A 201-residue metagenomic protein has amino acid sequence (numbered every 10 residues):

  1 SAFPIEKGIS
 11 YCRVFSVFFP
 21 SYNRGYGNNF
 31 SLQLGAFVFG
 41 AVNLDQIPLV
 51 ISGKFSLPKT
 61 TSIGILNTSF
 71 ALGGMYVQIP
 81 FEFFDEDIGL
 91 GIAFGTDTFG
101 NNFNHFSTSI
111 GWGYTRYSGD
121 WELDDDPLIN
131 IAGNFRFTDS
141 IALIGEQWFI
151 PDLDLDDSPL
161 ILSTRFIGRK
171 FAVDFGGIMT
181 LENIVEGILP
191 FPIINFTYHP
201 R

Functional and structural regions predicted by a protein language model:
S1-F106, W112-Y117, W148-D152, D156-R201: Transmembrane beta-barrel domains of Gram-negative outer membranes and organellar outer membranes
T108-L153: A mid-sequence, solvent-exposed acidic-amphipathic segment
